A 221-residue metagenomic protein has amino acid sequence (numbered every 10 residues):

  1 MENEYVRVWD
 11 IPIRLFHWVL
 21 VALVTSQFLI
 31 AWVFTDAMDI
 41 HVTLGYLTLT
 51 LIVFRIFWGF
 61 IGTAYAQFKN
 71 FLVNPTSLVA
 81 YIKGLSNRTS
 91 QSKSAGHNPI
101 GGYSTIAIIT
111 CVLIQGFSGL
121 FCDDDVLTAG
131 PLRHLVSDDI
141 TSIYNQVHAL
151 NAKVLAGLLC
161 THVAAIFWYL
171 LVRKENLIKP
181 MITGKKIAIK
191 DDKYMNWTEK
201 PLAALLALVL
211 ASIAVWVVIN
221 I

Functional and structural regions predicted by a protein language model:
M1-I221: Membrane-embedded alpha-helical bundles that constitute the cytochrome b-like, heme-associated redox core of multi-pass
